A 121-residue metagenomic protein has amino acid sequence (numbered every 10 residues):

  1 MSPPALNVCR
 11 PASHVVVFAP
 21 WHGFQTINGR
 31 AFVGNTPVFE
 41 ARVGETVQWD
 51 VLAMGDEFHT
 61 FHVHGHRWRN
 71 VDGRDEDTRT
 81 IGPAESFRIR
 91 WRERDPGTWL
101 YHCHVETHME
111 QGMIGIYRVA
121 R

Functional and structural regions predicted by a protein language model:
M1-R121: Copper-binding active sites and cupredoxin-like electron-transfer domains, recognizing His/Cys-rich ligand loops
